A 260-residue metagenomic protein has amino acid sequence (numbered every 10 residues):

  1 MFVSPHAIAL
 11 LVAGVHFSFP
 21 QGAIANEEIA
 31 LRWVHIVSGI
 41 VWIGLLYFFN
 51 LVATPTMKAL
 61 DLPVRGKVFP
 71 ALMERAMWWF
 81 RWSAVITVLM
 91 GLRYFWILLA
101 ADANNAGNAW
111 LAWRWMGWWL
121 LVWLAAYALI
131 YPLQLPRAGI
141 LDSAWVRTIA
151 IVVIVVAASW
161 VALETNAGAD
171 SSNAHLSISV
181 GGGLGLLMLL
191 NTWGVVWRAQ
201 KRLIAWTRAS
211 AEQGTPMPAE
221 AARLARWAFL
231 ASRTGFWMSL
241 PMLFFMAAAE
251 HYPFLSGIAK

Functional and structural regions predicted by a protein language model:
F2-K260: Polytopic transmembrane helical bundles with strong interfacial aromatic enrichment
